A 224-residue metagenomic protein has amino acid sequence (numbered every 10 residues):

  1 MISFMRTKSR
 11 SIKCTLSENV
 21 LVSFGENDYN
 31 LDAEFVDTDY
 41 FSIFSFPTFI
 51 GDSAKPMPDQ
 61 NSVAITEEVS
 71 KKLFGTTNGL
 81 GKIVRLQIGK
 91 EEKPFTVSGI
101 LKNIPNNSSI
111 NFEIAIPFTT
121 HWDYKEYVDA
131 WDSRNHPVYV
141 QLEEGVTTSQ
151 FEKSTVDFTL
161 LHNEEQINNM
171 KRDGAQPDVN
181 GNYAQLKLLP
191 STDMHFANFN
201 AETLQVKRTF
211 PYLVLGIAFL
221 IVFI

Functional and structural regions predicted by a protein language model:
M1-F49, H162-N169: Short amphipathic beta-strand/extended segments in non-transmembrane regions
S17-S23, S53-K55, V84-L86: Short, solvent-exposed loop/turn elements at beta->coil junctions and helix N-caps that rim active or binding pockets
F24-G25, S53, A130-D132, L215: Short hydrophobic/aromatic segments of transmembrane alpha-helices and their interfaces
E34-F49, S62-Q205: Mid-to-C-terminal secondary-structure elements that act as membrane-proximal/extracytoplasmic interface segments
A54, K102, I221: Short, flexible micro-motifs
D59: Aromatic/His-enriched, Gly/Pro-containing loop or helix-boundary segments that lie immediately adjacent to catalytic
Q205-I224: Hydrophobic alpha-helical transmembrane segments of multi-pass inner-membrane transport and secretion
